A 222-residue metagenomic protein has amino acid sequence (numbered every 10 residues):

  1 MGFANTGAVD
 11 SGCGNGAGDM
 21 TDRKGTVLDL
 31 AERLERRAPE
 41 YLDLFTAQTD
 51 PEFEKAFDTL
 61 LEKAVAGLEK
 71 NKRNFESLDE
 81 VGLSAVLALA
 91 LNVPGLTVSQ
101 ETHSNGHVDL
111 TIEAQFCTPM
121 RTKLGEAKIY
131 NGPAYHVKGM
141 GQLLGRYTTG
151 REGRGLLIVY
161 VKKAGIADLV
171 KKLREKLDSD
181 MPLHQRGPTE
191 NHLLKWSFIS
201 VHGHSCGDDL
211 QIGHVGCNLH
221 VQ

Functional and structural regions predicted by a protein language model:
M1-Q48: Nuclease-adjacent, charged terminal/linker segments that flank catalytic cores
D43-A64, H136-R151: An N-terminal amphipathic alpha-helical segment
T49-H103: Acidic-basic catalytic patches of nuclease active cores, encompassing PD-(D/E)XK and other metal-cofactor nuclease
N74, K162-Q222: Domain-level recognition of nuclease-like catalytic cores that cleave nucleotide substrates
G106-V108, L210: Short beta-strand or tight-loop elements that sit immediately N-terminal to catalytic metal-binding acidic residues
L110-I112, R121-N131, R146: Conserved catalytic cores of phosphodiester-cleaving nucleases, focusing on short active-site segments
F116-M120, S205-C206: Short, solvent-exposed loop/turn segments that connect beta-strands within catalytic domains and beta-strand-rich
I129-M181: Catalytic cores of nucleic-acid endonucleases
